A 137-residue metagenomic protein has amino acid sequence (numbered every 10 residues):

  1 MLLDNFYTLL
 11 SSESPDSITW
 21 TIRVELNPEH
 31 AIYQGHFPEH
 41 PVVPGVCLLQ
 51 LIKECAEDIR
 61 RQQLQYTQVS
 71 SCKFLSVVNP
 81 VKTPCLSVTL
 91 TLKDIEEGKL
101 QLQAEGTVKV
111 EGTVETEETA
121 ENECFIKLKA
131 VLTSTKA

Functional and structural regions predicted by a protein language model:
M1-V43: Catalytic strand-loop segment that frames the active site of acyl-thioester-processing enzymes
S17-T21, C47, C85-S87, K127: Intrinsic-disorder/low-complexity, polar/charged segments enriched in Ser/Thr/Lys/Arg/Asp/Glu/Gln
T19, T91-A137: HotDog/MaoC-like acyl-thioester-processing domains
R23-E25, K73, V131-T133: Generic structural detector for well-ordered beta-strands
A31-Y33, V81, E97-K99: Intrinsically disordered, low-complexity acidic/polar segments
G35-H36, H40, V46, L75-V77 (+1 more regions): Surface-exposed loop/turn and secondary-structure junction residues enriched for glycine/proline
P38-I59: Acidic, aromatic-enriched beta-alpha/helix-loop junctions
K53-T91, E96, E123-K129: Hydrophobic beta-strand-centered segment that forms part of the acyl-chain substrate-binding groove
